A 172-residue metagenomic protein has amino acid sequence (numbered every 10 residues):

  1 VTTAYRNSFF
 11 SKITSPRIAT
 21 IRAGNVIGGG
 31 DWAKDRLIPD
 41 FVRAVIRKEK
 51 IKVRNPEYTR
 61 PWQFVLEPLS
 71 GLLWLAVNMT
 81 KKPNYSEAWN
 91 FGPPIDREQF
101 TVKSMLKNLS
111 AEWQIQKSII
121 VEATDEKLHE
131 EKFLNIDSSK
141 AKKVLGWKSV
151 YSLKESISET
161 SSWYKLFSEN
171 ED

Functional and structural regions predicted by a protein language model:
V1-T80, P94-E98, V102-E112: NAD(P)-dependent short-chain dehydrogenase/reductase
S11, I115, G146-W147: Helix N-cap/coil-helix junction residues
T59-R60, K148-L153: Donor nucleotide-sugar recognition loop
V65, E87-A88, E126-K148, E169: Conserved C-terminal active-site "lid" loop/helix of NAD(P)H-dependent oxidoreductases that clamps the redox cofactor
L69, L106, K142, K154-S158: Generic structural signal for individual residues within well-ordered alpha-helical segments across diverse proteins
S86-W89, K103-S104, A111-F133, D172: C-terminal "lid/loop" region of Rossmann-like NAD(P)-dependent oxidoreductases
L153-D172: Amphipathic terminal alpha-helices
